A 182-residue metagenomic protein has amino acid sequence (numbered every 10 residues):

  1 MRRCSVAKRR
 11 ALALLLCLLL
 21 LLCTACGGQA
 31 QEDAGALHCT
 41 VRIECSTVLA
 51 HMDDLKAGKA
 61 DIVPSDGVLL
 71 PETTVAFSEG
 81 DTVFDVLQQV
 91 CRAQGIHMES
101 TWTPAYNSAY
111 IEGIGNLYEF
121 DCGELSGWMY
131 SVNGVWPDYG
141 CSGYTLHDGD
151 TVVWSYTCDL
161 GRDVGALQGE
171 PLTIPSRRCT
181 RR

Functional and structural regions predicted by a protein language model:
R2, A7-R10, L21-R182: Ubiquitin-like/PB1-type beta-grasp interaction modules and other compact soluble beta-rich domains
L12-L15: Short linear motifs in low-complexity or flexible loops
